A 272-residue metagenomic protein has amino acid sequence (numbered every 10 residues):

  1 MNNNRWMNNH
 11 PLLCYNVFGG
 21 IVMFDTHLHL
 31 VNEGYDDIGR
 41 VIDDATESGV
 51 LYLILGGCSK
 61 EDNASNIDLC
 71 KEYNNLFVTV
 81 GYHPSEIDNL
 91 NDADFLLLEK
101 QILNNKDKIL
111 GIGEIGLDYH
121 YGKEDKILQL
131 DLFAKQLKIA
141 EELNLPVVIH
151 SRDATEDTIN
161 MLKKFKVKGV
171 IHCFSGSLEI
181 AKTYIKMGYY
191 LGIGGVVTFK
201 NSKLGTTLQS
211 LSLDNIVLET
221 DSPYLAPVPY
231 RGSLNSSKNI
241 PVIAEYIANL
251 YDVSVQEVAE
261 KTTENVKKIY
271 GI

Functional and structural regions predicted by a protein language model:
R5-I272: Mid-domain alpha/beta scaffold segments of enzyme catalytic cores
